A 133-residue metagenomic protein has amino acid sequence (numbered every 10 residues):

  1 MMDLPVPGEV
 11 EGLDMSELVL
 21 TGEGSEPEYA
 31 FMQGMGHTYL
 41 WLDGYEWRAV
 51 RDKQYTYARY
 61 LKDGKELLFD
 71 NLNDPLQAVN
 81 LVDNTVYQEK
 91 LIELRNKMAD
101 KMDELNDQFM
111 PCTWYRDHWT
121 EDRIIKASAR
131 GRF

Functional and structural regions predicted by a protein language model:
M1-D43, Y87-N96, P111-R116: Polar, surface-exposed loop/tail segments that function as active-site lids or cofactor/substrate-recognition elements
A30-Q33, Y57, L68: Generic preference for hydrophobic
W41-Y45, L61-K62, F69-D70, L81: Short conserved micro-motifs at the rims of enzyme active sites and ligand-binding pockets
E46-K65: Low-complexity, glycine/alanine/valine/leucine- and proline-rich hydrophobic stretches
D74: Intrinsically disordered, low-complexity polar regions and short flexible loop motifs
L81-F133: Long, internal low-complexity/basic segments
